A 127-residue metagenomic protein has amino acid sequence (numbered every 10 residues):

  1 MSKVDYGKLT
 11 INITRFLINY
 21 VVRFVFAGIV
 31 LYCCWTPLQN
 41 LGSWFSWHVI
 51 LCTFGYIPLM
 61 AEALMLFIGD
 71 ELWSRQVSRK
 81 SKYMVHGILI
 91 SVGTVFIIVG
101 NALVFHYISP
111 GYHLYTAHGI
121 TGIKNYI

Functional and structural regions predicted by a protein language model:
M1-I127: Membrane-embedded alpha-helical bundles that constitute the cytochrome b-like, heme-associated redox core of multi-pass
